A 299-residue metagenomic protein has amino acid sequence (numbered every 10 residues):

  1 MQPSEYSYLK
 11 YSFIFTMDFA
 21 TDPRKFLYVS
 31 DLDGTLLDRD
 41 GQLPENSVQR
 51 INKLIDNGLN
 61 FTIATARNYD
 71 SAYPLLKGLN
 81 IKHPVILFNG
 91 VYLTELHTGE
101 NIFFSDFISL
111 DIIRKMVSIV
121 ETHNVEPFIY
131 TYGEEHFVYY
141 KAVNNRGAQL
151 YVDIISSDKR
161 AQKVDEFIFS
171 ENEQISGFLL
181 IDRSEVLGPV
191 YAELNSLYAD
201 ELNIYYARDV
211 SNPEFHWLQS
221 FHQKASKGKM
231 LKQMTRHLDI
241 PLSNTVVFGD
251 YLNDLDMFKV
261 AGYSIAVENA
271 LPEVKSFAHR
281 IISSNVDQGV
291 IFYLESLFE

Functional and structural regions predicted by a protein language model:
M1-S30, Q49: Non-catalytic pre-domain segments flanking phosphatase-related domains
D18-L27, P44, W217-E299: Mg2+-dependent phosphoryl-transfer enzymes with acidic/Ser/Thr/Gly-rich catalytic loops
Q42-L150: Active-site phosphate-binding/coordination module
G58-T62, K82-H83, S176-G177, S243-N244 (+2 more regions): Short active-site oxyanion
L79-I81, N89, Y198-D200, V260-A261 (+1 more regions): Short, structured coil segments at secondary-structure junctions
H123, Y130-V246: Conserved acidic, metal-coordinating active-site core of Asp-based, Mg2+-dependent phosphoryl-transfer enzymes
